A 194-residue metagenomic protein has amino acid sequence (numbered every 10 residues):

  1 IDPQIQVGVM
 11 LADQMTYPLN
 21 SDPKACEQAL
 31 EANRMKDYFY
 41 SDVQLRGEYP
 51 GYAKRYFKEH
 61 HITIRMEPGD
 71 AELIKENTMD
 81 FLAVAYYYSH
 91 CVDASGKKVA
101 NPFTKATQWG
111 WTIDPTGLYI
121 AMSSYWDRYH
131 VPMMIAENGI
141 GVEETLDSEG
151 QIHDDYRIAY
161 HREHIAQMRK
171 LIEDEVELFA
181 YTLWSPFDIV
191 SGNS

Functional and structural regions predicted by a protein language model:
I1-S194: Active-site region of glycoside hydrolase catalytic domains
